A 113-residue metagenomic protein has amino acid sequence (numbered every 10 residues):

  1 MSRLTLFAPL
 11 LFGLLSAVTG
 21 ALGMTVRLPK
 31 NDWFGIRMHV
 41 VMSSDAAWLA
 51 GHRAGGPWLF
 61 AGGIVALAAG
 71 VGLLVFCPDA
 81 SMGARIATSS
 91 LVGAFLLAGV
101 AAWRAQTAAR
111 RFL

Functional and structural regions predicted by a protein language model:
R3, A47-A50, A54, P78-R85: Juxtamembrane loop-transmembrane helix junctions in multi-pass integral membrane proteins, especially the extracellular
L4-T19, A87-F95: Alpha-helical transmembrane segments
V18, L49, R53, V100-W103 (+1 more regions): A broad detector of short, well-ordered amphipathic alpha-helices that serve as recognition/interaction surfaces
G20-G35, R104-A105: Membrane-water interface of transmembrane alpha-helices
P29-L49: Cytosolic, membrane-interface loops and tails of multi-pass inner-membrane proteins
R53-A66: Select subsegments of transmembrane alpha-helices in polytopic membrane proteins, especially boundary-proximal
L67-G72: Alpha-helical transmembrane segments of multipass membrane proteins
C77-F112: C-terminal structural segments of small proteins and small subunits
